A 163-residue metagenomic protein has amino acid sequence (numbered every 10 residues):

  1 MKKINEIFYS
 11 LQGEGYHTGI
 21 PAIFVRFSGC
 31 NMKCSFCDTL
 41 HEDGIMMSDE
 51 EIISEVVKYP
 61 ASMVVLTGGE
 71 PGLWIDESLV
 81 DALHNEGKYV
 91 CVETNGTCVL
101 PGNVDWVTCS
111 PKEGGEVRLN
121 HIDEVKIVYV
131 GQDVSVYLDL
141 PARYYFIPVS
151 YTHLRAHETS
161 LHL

Functional and structural regions predicted by a protein language model:
K2-Y9, P21-A22, K33-V104: Conserved Radical SAM active-site core
G13-G15: A short beta-strand-turn-helix
F27, N31: Residues immediately within or flanking Cys/His clusters that coordinate Zn2+ in small zinc-binding modules
M32, L161: Glycine-centered loop/turn positions within well-structured domains that cap or flank conserved ligand/cofactor-binding
D76-Y144: Radical SAM/AdoMet-radical enzyme domain recognition
P148-S150: Acidic, proline/serine/threonine- and glycine-rich low-complexity intrinsically disordered segments
T152-T159: Conserved small/polar residues in nucleotide/adenosyl-binding loops
